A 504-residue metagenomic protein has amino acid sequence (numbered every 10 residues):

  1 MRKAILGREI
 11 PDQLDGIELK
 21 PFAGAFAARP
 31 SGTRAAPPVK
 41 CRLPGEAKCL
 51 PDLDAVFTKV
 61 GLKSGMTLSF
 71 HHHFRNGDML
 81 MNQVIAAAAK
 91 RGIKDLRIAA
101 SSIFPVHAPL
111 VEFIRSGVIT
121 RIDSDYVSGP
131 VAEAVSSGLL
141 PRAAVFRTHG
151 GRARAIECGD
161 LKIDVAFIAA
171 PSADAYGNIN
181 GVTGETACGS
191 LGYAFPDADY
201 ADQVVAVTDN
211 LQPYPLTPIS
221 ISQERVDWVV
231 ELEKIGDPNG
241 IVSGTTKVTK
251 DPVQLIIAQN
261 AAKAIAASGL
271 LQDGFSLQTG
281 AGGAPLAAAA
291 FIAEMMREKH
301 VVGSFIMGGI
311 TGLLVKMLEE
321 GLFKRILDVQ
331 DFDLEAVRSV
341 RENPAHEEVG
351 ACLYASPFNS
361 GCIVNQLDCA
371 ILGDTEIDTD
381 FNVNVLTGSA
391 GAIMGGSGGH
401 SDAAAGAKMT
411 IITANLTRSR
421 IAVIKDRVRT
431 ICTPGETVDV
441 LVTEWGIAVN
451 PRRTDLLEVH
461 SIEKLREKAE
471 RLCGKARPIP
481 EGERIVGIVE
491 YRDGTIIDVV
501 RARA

Functional and structural regions predicted by a protein language model:
M1-A504: Conserved alpha/beta enzyme-core scaffold
